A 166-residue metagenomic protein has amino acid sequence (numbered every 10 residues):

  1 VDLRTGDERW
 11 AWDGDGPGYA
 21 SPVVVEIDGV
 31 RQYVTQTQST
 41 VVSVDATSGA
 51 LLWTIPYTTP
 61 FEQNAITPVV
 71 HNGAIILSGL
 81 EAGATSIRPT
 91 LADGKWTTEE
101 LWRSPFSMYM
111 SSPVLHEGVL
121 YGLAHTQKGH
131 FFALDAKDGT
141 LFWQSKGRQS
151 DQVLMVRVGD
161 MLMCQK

Functional and structural regions predicted by a protein language model:
V1-K166: Noncatalytic, solvent-exposed loop/strand surfaces of beta-propeller-type extracellular/periplasmic domains
